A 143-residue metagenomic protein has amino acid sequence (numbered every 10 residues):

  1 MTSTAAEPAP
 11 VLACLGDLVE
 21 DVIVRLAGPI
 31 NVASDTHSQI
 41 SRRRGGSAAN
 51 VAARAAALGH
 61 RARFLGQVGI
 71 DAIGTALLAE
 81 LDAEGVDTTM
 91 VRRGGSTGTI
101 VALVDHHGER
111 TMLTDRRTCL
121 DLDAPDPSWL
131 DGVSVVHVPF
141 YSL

Functional and structural regions predicted by a protein language model:
M1-L65, A72-A76: Glycine-rich phosphate/adenosyl-contacting loop at the front of the ribokinase-like
V32-S34, A57-V138: Conserved N-terminal subdomain of the carbohydrate kinase-like
Y141: Flexible loop residues that form catalytic and substrate-binding hotspots at small-molecule/glycan-binding clefts
